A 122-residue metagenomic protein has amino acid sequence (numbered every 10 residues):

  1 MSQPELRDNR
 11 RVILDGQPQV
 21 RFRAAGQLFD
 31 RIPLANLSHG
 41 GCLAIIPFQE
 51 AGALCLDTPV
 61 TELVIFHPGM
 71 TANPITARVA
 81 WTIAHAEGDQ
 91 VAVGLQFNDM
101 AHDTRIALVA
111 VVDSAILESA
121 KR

Functional and structural regions predicted by a protein language model:
M1-F48, V109-R122: N-terminal helix initiation/capping motif
L14, N73-I75, V91: Hydrophobic core residues within well-ordered beta-strands of beta-rich domains
Q17-R23, L56-A72: Short conserved beta-strand and strand-loop elements enriched in small hydrophobics with frequent Asp/Gly
G26, A53-L54, M70-T71, H85-E87: Short glycine/serine/proline-enriched coil/turn segments at secondary-structure junctions
R31-P33, I75-W81: Short beta-strand-centered aromatic/proline hotspots
C42-I46, I83-F97: Short, solvent-exposed secondary-structure boundary/capping segments
A51-C55, I106: Short, conserved charged micro-motifs
